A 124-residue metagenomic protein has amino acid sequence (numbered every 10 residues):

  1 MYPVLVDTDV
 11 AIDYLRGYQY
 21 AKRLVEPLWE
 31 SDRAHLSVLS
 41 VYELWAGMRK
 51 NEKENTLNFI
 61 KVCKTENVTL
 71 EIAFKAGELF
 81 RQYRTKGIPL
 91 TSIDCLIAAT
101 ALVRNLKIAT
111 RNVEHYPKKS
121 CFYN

Functional and structural regions predicted by a protein language model:
M1-L36, W45-K61: Short, well-structured N-terminal submotif of metal-dependent ribonuclease cores
Y2, T65-R111: Active-site neighborhoods of divalent-metal-dependent phosphate/nucleic-acid chemistry enzymes
D7-T8, L44, A76, A101 (+1 more regions): Generic structural signal for small/hydrophobic residues in well-ordered secondary structure, especially within
V10-A11, S40, I72, I97 (+1 more regions): Alpha-helix capping/helix-boundary segments
A21-K22, V41, K53-T56, A73-A76 (+1 more regions): A general structural signal for well-ordered alpha-helical segments in protein cores
S31-D32, V62-C63, K86, R104 (+1 more regions): Structured helix-beta-strand junction loops
K50, R111-E114: Short, polar loop motifs at secondary-structure junctions
Y116-N124: Short, compositionally biased segments
